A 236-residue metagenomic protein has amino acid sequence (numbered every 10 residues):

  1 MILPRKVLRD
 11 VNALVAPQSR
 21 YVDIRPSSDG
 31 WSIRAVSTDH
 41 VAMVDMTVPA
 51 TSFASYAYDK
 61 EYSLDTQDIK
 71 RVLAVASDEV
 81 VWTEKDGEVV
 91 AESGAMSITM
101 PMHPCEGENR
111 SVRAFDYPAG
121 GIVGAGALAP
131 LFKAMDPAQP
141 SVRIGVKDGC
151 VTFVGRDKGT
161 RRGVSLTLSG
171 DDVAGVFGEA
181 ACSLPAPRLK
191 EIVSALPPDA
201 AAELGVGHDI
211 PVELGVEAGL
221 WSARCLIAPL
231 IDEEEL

Functional and structural regions predicted by a protein language model:
M1-A16, Y21-P137, G145-L236: DNA polymerase sliding clamps and clamp-related checkpoint/processivity subunits
V142: Polyanion-binding surfaces on beta-sheet-dominated domains and ring/shell assemblies
